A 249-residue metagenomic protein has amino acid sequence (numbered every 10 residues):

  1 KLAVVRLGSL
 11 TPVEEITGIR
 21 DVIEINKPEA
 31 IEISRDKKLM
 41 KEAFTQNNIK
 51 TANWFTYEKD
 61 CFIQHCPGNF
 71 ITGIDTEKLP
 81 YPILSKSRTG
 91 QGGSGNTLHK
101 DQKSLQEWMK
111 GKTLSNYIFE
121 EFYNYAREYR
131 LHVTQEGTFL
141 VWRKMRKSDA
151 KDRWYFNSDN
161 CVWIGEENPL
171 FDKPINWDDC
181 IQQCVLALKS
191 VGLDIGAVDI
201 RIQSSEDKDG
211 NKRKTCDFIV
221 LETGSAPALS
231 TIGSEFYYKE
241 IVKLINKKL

Functional and structural regions predicted by a protein language model:
K1-G73: Conserved N-proximal alpha/beta basic substrate-recognition cap immediately N-terminal to, or forming the N-lobe
G8, R88, F122-Y123, H132 (+2 more regions): Anionic group-transfer/hydrolysis microenvironments
A30, K59-F62, R88-G92, K103-S104 (+1 more regions): Short acidic/polar capping segments at secondary-structure boundaries
M40-K41, K86, E222-G224: Active-site ExK catalytic segment of metal-dependent nucleases
F44, I71-S94, L114-A126, W142: ATP-grasp fold ATP-binding core
I83, F139-L140, G196, D217-E222: Protein kinase-like catalytic core scaffold
T97-A187: Phosphate-binding site of ATP-dependent enzymes
K189-L193, I202-L249: C-terminal active-site "lid" helix and adjoining low-complexity regulatory extension at the edge of ATP-using catalytic
